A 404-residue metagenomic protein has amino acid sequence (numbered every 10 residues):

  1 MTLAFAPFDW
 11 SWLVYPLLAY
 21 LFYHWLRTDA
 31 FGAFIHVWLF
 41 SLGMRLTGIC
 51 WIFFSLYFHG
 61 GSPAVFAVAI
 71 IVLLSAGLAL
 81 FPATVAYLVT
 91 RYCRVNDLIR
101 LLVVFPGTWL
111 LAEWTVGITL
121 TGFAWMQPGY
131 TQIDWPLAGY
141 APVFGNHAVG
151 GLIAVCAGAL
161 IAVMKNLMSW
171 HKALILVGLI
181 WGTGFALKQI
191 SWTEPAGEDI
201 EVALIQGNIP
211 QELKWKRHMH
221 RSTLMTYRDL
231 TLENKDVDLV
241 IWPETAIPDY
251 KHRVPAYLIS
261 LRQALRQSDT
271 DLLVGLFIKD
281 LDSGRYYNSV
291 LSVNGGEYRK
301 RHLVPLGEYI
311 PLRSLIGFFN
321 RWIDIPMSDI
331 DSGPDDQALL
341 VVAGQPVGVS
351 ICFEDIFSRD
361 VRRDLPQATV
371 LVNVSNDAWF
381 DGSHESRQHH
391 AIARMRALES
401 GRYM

Functional and structural regions predicted by a protein language model:
M1-S191, L232, G382, A393-A397 (+1 more regions): Membrane-embedded alpha-helical bundles of multi-pass enzymes that act on lipidic or dolichyl-linked glycan substrates
I190-M404: Soluble catalytic domains of enzymes that build or remodel membrane lipids, polysaccharides, and related
